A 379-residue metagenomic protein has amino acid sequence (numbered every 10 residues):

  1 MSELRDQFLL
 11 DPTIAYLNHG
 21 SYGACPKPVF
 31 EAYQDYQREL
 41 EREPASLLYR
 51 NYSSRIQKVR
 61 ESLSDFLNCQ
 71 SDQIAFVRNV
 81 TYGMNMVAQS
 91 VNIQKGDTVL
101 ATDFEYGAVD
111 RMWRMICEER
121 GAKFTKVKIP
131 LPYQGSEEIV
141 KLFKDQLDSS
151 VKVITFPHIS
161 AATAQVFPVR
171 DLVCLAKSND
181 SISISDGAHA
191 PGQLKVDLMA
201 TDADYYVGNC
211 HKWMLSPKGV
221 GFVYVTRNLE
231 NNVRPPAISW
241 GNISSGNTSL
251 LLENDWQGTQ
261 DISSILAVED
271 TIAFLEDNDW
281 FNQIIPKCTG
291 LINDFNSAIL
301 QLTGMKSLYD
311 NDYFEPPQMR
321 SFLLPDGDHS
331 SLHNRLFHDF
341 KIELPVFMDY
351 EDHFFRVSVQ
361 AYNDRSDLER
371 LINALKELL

Functional and structural regions predicted by a protein language model:
M1-L379: Pyridoxal 5′-phosphate
